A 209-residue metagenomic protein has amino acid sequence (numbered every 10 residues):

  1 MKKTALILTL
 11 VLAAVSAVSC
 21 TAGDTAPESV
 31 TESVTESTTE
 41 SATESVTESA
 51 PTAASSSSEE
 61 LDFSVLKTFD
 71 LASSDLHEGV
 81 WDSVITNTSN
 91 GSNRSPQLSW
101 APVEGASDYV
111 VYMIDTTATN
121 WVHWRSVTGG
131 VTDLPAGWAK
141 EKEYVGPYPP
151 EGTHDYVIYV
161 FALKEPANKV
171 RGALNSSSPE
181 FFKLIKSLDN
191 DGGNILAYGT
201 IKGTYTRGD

Functional and structural regions predicted by a protein language model:
M1-T4: Positively charged n-region of N-terminal signal peptides that target proteins for export
L12-A14: Secretory targeting and sorting signals
S16-S19: C-terminal motif of bacterial Sec signal peptides marking the signal peptidase cleavage site
T21-V34, A42-D209: N-terminus-centered regions that define maturation/targeting leaders and the start of the first functional domain
